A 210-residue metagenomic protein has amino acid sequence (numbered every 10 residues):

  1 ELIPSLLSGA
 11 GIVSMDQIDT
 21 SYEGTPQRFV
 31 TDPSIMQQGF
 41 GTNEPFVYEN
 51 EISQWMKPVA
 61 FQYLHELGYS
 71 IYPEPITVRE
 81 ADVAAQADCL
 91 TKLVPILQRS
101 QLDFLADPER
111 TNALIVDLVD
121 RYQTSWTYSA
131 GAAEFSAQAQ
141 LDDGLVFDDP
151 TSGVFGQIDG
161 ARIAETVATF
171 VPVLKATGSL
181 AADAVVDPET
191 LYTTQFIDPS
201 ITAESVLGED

Functional and structural regions predicted by a protein language model:
I3-Q17, A84-D88, K92: Hinge/capping helix and adjacent helix->loop/strand transition within the periplasmic-binding protein
P4-S8, E49, V116, V171: Class I S-adenosyl-L-methionine
L7-S21, S34, Q54-F61, L180: A local structural motif
E23-Q27, D32-S125: Pocket-lining segment of extracytoplasmic ligand-binding domains
F46, E74-I76, A81, L145 (+3 more regions): Flexible, active-site-adjacent loop/turn segments at secondary-structure boundaries
A85-G178: Secondary-structure end/capping motifs
G160-D210: Conserved C-terminal helix/tail region of periplasmic/extracytoplasmic solute-binding proteins
